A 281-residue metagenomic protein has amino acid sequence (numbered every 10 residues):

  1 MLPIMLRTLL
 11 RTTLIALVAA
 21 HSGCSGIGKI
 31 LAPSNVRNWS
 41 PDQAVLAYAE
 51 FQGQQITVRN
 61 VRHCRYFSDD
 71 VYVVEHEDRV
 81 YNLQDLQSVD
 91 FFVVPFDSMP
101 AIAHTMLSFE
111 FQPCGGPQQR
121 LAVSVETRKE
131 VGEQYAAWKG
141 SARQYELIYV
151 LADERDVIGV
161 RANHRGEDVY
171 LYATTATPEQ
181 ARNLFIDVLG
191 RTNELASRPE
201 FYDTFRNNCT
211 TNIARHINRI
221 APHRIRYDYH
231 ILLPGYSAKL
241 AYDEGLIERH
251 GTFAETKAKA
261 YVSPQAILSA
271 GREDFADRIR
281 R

Functional and structural regions predicted by a protein language model:
L2-T13: Bacterial N-terminal signal peptides that target proteins for export
T12-H21: Bacterial N-terminal signal peptides
I30-L46: Alpha-helical transmembrane signal-anchor/signal-peptide segments
R37, L46-E50, V61-C64, G235: Alpha-helical membrane-anchoring segments
I56, V61-R62, Y66-V169: Glycine-rich catalytic cores of cysteine/serine-nucleophile enzymes that process amide/ester linkages in cell-envelope
E154-I186, A196: Charged, low-complexity helical/coil segments in non-catalytic cytosolic or luminal regions
A176, L189-R281: Activation targets extended, charge/polar-rich intrinsically disordered C-terminal tails
